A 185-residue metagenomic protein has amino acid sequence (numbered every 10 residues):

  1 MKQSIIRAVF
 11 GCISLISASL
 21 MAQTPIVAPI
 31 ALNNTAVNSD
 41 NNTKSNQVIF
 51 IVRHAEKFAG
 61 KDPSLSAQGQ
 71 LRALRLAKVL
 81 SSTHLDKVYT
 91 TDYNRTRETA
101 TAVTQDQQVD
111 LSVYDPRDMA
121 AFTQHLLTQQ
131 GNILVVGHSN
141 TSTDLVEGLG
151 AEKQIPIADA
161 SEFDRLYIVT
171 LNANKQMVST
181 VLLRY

Functional and structural regions predicted by a protein language model:
M1-C12: Bacterial N-terminal signal peptides that target proteins for export
L20-A22: Boundary at the C-terminal end of the N-terminal hydrophobic targeting segment
T24-L126, Q130, S142-Y185: Active-site-proximal alpha-helix that buttresses catalytic centers in soluble enzyme cores
N132-L134: Short SAM/SAH-binding signature in class I
V136-H138: Short beta-strand segments
